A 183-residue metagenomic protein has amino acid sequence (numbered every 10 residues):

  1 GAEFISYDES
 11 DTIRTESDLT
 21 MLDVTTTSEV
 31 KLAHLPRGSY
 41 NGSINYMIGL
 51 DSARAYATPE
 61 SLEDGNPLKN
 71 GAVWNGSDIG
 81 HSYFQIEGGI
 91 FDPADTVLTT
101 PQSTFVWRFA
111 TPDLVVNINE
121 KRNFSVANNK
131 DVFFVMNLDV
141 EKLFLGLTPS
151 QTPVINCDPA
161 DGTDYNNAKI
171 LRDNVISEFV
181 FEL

Functional and structural regions predicted by a protein language model:
G1-L183: A short, solvent-exposed, low-complexity linear motif enriched for acidic/polar residues with Pro/Gly/Ser/Thr
